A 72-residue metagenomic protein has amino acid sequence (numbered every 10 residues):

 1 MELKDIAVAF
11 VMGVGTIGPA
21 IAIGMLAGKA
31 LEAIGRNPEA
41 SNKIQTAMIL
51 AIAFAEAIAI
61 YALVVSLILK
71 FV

Functional and structural regions predicted by a protein language model:
M1-V72: Hydrophobic alpha-helical transmembrane segments of small proteolipidic membrane proteins, enriched in energy-coupled
